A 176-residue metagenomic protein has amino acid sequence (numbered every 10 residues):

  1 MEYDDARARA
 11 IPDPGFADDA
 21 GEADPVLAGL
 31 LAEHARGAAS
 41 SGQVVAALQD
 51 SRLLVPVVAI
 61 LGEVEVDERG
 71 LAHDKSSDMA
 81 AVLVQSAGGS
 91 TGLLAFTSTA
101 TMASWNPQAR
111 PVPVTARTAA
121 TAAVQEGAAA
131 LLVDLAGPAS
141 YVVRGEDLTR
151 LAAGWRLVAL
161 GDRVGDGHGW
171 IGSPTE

Functional and structural regions predicted by a protein language model:
M1-E176: An interfacial alpha-helical scaffold signature
